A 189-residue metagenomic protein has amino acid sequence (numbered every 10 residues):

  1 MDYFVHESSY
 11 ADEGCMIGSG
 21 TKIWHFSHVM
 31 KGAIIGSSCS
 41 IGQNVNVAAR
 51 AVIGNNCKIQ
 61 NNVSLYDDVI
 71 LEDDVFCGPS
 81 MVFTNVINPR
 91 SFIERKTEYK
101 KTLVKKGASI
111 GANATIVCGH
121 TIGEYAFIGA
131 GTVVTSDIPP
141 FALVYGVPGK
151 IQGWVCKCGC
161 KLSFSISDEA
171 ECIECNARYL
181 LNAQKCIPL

Functional and structural regions predicted by a protein language model:
M1-E7, D12-I17, K22-I122, G153-V155 (+1 more regions): Flexible, glycine/small-residue-enriched loop-and-beta-strand segment within the central core of proteins
S80, G131, G149: ATP/adenylate-binding site constellation spanning eukaryotic-like Ser/Thr protein kinases, ABC-transporter
E124-F127, V133, Y179: Internal alpha/beta core interface subdomains
S136-D137: Loop-to-transmembrane alpha-helix entry segments
P140-V147, V155-F164: Short, intrinsically disordered, charge-biased short linear motifs at domain edges
I151-W154, A170: Cys/His-enriched microdomains
C156, C172-C175: Short cysteine-rich clusters marking metal-coordination/redox-active sites
F164-I166, L180-N182: Short, non-ligating residues that shape and space the ligands of small metal-coordination modules and catalytic
